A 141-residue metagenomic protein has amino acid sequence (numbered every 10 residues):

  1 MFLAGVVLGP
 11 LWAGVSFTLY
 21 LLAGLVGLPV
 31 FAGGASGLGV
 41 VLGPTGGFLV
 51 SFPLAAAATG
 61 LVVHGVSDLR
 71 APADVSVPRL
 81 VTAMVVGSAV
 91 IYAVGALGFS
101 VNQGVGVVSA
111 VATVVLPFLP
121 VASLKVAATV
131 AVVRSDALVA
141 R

Functional and structural regions predicted by a protein language model:
M1-A57: Alpha-helical membrane segments and adjacent membrane-interface helices in multi-pass membrane proteins
A4-G5, G24, L28, T59-V63 (+3 more regions): Structural signal for membrane-spanning alpha-helices in multi-pass inner-membrane proteins, emphasizing helix cores
V7, G34, V62, V66 (+1 more regions): Helix-loop junctions at the membrane-solvent interface of multi-pass transporters, primarily the C-terminal
T18-L19, L54, A58, V94 (+2 more regions): Hydrophobic/aromatic residues in alpha-helical transmembrane segments
L25, G43, T59, S67 (+2 more regions): Residue-level signature of transmembrane alpha-helix interfaces in integral membrane proteins
V40-I91: Short helix-perturbing small/polar motifs within transmembrane alpha-helices
L69-R141: Membrane-embedded alpha-helical hairpins and interfacial helices in multi-pass inner-membrane proteins
